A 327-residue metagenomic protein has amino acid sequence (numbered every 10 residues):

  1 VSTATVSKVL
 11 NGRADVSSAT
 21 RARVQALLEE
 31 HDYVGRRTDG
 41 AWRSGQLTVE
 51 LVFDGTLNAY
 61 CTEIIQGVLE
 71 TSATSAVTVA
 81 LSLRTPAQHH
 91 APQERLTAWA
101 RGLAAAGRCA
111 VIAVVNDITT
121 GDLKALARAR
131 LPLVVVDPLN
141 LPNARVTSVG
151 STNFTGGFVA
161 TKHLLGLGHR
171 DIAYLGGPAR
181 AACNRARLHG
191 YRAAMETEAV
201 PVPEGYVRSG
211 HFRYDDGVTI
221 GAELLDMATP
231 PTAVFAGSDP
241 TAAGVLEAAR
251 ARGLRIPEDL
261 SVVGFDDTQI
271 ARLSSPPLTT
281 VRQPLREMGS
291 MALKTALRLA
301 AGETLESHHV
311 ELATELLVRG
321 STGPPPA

Functional and structural regions predicted by a protein language model:
V1-G45, P326-A327: N-terminal helix-turn-helix DNA-binding module of bacterial transcription factors
L27, G67-T71, A125, A129 (+5 more regions): Alpha-helical structural signal in soluble globular domains
H31, A104-R108, L167-G168, L224-P230 (+1 more regions): Glycine-rich phosphate-binding loop signature in dinucleotide/nucleotide-binding domains
S44-K162: Alpha-helical recognition/docking segments in bacterial nutrient-uptake and carbohydrate-utilization systems
L51-V52, A105-V115, A173-L175, V207 (+2 more regions): Periplasmic-binding protein-like
D54-E63, L81-E94, P138, V149-V159 (+5 more regions): Hinge/beta->alpha junction and helix N-cap segments in small-molecule ligand-binding domains
A222-A327: Flexible loop/turn connectors
